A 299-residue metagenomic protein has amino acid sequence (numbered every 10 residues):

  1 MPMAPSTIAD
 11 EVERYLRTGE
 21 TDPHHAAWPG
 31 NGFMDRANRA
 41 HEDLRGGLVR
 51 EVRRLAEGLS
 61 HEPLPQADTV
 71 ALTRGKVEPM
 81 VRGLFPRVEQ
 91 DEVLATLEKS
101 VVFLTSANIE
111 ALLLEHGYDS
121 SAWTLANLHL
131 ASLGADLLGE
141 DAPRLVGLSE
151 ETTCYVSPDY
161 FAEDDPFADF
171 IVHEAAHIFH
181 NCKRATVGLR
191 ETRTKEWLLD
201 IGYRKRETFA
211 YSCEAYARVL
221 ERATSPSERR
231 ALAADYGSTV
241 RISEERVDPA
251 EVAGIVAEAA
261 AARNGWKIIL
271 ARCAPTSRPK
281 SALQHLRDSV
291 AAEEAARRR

Functional and structural regions predicted by a protein language model:
P2-L16: Non-catalytic protein-protein interaction scaffold segments in large eukaryotic complex-forming proteins
T18-T153: Auxiliary, metal-adjacent structural segments of Zn-dependent hydrolase domains
H41-V52, E57, Y203, E214-R299: Long, well-structured alpha-helical subdomains associated with metal-dependent extracellular/ecto-lumenal hydrolases
V156-I171: Short pre-active-site segment immediately N-terminal to the catalytic Zn-binding motif
D169-R184: Active-site recognition of the HExxH zinc-binding catalytic motif
E174-H177, E207-E214: Histidine-centered, metal-coordinating catalytic motifs and their short helical/loop contexts
N181-L198: Flexible internal linker/loop segments at domain or repeat junctions
K195-Y211: Active-site metal-coordination segments of metallo-dependent hydrolases
